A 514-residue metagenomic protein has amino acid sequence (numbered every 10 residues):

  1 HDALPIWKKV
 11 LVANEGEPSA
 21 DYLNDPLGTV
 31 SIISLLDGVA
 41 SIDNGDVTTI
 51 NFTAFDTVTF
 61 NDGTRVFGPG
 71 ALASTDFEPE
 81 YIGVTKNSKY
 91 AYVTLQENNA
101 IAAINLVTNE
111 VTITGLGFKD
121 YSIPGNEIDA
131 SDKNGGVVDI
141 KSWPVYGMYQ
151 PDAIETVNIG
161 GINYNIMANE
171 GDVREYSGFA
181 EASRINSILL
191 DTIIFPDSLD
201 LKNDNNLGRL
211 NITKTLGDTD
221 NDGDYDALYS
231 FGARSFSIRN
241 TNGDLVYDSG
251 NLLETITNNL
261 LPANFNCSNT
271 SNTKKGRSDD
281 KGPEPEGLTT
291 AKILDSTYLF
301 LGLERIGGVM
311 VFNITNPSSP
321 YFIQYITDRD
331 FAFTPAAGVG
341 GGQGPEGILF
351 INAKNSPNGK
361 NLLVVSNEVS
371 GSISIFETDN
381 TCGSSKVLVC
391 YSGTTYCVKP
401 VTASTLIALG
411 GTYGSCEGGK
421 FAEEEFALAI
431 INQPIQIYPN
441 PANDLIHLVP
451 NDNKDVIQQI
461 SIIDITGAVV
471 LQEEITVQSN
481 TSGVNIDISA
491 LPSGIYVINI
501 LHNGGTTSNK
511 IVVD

Functional and structural regions predicted by a protein language model:
D2-L4: Short, small-residue-biased leader/transition segments that mark boundaries at the very start of proteins
K8, N87-K89, I162-N163, D295-T297 (+1 more regions): Short coil/turn segments that connect the beta-strands within blades of beta-propeller domains
D25-D37, G232-T241: Beta-propeller blade signature
I33-D43, L106-I113, F118-K119, N240-V246 (+2 more regions): Short loop/turn segments immediately following beta-strands, especially the blade-tip and inter-blade linker loops
G38-S74, I113-V145, D244-D280, Q324-G340: Surface-exposed loop and turn segments in beta-propeller and other repeat-based domains that flank or scaffold
F67-G83, D129-T156, K202-S235, N264-T290 (+1 more regions): Signature of short aromatic-glycine-proline-rich micro-motifs recurring in repeat-based ectodomains
G344-T381: Blade-level signature of beta-propeller repeat domains, shared across WD40, Kelch, NHL, RCC1 and BNR/Asp-box propellers
E425-Y438, A442-D514: C-terminal outer-membrane/trafficking sorting elements
